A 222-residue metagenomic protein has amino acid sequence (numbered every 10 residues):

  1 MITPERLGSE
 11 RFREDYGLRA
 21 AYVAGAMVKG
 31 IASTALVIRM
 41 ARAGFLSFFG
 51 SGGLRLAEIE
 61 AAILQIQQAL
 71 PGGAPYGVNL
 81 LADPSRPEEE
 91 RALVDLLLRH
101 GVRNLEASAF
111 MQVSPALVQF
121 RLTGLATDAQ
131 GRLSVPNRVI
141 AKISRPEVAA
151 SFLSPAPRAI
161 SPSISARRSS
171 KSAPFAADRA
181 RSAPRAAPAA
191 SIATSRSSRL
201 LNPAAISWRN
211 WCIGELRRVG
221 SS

Functional and structural regions predicted by a protein language model:
M1-R181, A186-I192, R196, A204-W211 (+1 more regions): Active-site entrance/lid segments in N-terminal catalytic domains of soluble metabolic enzymes
S222: Glycine-rich beta-strand-to-loop/alpha-helix junction loops that act as flexible
